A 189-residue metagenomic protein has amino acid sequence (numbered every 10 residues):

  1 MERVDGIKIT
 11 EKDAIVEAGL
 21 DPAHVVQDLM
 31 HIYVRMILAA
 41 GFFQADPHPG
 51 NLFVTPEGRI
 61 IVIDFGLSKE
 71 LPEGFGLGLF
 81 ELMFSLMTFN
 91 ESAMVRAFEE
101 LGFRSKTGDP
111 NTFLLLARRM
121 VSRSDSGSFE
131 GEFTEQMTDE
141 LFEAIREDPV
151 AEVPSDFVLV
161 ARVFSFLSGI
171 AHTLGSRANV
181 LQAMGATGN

Functional and structural regions predicted by a protein language model:
E2-D28, T55-N189: Helix-rich C-lobe and terminal helical cap/extension of kinase-like folds
I32-F42: Protein kinase catalytic-loop region centered on the HRD/HxD motif
F42-P49: Catalytic-loop of the protein kinase fold
G50-V54: Hydrophobic residue at the +6 position relative to the catalytic HRD Asp in the kinase catalytic loop
